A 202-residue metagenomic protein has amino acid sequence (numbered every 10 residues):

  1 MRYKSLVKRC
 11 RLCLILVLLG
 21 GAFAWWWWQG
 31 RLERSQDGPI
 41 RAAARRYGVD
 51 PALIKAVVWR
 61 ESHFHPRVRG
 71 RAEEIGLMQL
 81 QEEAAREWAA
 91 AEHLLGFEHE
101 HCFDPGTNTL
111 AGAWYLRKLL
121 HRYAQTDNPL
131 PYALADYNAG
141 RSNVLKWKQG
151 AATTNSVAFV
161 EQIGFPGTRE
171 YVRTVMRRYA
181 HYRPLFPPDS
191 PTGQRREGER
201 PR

Functional and structural regions predicted by a protein language model:
M1-V7: N-terminal Lys/Arg-rich, disordered targeting/topogenic segments
R9-W25: Hydrophobic membrane-insertion alpha-helices, especially the h-region of bacterial N-terminal signal peptides
F23-R202: Catalytic glycan-binding domains that act on GlcNAc-containing polysaccharides
